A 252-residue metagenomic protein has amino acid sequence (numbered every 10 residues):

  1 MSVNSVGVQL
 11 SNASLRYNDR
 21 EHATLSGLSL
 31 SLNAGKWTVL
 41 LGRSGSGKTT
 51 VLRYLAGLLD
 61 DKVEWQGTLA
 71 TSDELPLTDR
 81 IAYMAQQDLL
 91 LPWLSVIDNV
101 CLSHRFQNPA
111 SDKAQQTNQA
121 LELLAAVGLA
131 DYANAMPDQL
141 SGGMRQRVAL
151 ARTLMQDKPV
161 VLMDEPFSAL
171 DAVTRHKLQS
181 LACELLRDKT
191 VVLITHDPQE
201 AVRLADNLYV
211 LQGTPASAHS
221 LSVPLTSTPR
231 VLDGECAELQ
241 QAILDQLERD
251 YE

Functional and structural regions predicted by a protein language model:
A56: Helix-to-loop junction immediately C-terminal to a conserved catalytic motif
L94-S103: Short coil-to-helix segment of the ABC ATPase nucleotide-binding domain corresponding to the Q-loop/switch region
K113-Y132: Conserved ABC ATPase "signature" region
M136-L140, M144: Conserved ABC ATPase signature
L150: Hydrophobic anchor residue at the start of the ABC signature
M155-P159: A short, proline-enriched helix->beta-strand linker immediately N-terminal to the Walker B motif in ABC-type P-loop
R175-R187: Helical segment within the ABC ATPase nucleotide-binding domain
G213-L244: Conserved beta-strand-loop-alpha-helix hinge in the C-terminal portion of ABC ATPase nucleotide-binding domains
